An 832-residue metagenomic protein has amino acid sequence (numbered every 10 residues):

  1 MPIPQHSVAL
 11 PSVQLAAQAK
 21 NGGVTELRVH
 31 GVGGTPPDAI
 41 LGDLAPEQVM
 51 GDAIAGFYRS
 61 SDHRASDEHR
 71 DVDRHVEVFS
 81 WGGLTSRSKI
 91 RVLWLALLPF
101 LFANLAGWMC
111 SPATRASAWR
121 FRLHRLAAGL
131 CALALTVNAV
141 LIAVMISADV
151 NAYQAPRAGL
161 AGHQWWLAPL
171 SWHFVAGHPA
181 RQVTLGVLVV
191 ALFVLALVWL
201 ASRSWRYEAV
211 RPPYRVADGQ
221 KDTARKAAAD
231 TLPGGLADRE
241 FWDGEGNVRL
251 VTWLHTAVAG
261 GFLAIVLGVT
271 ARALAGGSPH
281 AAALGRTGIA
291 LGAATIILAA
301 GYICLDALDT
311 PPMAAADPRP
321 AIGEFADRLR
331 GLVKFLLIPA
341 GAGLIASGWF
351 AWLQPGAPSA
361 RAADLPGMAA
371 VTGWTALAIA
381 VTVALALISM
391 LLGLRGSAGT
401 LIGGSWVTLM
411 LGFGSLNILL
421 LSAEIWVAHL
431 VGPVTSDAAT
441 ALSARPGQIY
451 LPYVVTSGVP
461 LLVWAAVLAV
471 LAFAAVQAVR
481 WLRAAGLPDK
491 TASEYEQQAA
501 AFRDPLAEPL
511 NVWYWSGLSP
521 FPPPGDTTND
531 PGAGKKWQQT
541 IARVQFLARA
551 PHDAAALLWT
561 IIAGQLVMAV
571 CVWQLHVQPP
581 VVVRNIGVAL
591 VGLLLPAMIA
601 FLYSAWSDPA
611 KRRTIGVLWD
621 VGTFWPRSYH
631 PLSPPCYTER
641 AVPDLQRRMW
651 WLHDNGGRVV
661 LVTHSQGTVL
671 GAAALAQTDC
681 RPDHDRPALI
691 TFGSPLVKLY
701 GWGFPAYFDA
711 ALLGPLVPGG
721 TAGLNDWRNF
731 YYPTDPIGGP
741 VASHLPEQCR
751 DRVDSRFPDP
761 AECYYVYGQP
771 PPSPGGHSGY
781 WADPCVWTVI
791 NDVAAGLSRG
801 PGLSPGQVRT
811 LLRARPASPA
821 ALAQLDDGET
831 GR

Functional and structural regions predicted by a protein language model:
M1-I265, T270, T287-R640, G656: Basic, amphipathic N-terminal segments
A275-A282: Hydrophobic helices that insert into or interface with lipid environments
S604, D608-P643, D683-A688, S694-D826: Lipolytic serine-hydrolase domain surface
L632, A641-V660: Extended, intrinsically disordered cytoplasmic tails
V662-A672: Gly/Ala-rich beta-loop-alpha elbow adjacent to hydrolase catalytic centers
A673-Q677: Active-site signature of alpha/beta-hydrolase-fold catalytic machinery across serine- and Asp/Cys-nucleophile hydrolases
